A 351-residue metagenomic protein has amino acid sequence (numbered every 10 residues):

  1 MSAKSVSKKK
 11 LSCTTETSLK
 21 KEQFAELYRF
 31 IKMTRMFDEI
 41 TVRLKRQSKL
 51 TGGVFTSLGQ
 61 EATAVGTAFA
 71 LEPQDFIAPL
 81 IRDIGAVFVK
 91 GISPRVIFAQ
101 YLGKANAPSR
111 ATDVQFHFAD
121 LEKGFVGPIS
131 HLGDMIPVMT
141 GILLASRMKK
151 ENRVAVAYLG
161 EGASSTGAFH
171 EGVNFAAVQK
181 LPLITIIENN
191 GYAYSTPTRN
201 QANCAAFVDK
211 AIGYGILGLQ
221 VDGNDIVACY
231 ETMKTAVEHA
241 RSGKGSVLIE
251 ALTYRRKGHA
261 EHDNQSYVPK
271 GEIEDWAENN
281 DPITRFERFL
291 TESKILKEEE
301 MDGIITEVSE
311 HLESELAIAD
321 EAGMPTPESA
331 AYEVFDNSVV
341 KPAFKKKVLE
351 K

Functional and structural regions predicted by a protein language model:
M1-T63, K257, Q265-K351: Conserved acidic/glycine
L11, F116-H117, I216, V334: Generic preference for hydrophobic/aromatic residues in regular secondary structure cores
M36-E39, R43, Q47-Q179, P197-N203 (+2 more regions): Cofactor-binding active-site loop characterized by glycine-rich and histidine/acidic residues
R43, V89, R110, R153 (+4 more regions): Short linear functional motifs in flexible/disordered or boundary regions
I81, A251-T253, V334: A general secondary-structure junction signal
F125-E321: Glycine-rich ThDP/TPP pyrophosphate-binding loop and its adjacent helix/strand module within ThDP-dependent enzymes
